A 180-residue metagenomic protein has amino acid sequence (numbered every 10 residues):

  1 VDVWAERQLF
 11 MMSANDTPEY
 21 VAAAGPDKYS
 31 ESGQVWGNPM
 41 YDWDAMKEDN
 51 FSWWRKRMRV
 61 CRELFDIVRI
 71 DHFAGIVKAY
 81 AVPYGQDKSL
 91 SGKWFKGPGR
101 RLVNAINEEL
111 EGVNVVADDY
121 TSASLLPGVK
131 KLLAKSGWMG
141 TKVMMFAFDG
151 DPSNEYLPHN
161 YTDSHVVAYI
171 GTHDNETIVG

Functional and structural regions predicted by a protein language model:
V1-G180: Alpha-amylase-like alpha-glycosidases and glucanotransferases acting on alpha-linked glucans and related
